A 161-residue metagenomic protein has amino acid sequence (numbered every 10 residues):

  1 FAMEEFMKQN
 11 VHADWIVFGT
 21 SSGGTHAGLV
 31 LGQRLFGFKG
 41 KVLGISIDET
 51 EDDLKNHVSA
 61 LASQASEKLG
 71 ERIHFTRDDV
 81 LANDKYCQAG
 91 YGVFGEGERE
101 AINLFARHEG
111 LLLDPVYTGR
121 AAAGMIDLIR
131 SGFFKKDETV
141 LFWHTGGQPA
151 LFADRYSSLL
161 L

Functional and structural regions predicted by a protein language model:
F1-L81, W143-L161: Glycine-rich phosphate/pyrophosphate-binding loop at beta-loop-alpha junctions
D14, D137-E138: Nucleotide donor/acceptor-binding cores
G40, Q88, R120, F142-W143: Compositionally biased, low-complexity repeat tracts
T76-K136: Active-site-adjacent helical/loop segments in soluble small-molecule enzymes
